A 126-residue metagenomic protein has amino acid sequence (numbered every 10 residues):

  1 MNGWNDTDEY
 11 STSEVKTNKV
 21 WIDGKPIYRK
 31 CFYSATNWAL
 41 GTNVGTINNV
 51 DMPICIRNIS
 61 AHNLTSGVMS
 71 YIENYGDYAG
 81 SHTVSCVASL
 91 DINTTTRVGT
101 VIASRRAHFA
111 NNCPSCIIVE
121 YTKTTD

Functional and structural regions predicted by a protein language model:
M1-R29, Y33, D126: Glycine-rich, low-complexity segments
P26, F32-I118, T122-D126: Extracellular attachment/recognition segments
